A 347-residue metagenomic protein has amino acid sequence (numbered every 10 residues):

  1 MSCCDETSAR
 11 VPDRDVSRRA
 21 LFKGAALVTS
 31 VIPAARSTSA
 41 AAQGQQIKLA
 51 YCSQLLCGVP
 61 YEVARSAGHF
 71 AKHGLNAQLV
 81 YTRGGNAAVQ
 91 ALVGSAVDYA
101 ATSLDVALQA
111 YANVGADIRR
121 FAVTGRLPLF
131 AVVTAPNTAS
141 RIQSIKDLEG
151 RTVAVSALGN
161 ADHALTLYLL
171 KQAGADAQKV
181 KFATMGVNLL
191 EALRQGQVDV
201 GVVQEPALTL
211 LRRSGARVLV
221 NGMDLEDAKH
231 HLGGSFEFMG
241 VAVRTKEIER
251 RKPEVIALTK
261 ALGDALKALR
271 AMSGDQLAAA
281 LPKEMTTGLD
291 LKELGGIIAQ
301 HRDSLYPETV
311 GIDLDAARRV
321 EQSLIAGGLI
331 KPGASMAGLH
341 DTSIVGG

Functional and structural regions predicted by a protein language model:
M1-A20, T29: N-terminal secretory signal peptides
C3-C4, A41-M185, D199-E205, V220-G222: Short, glycine-/small- and polar/acidic-enriched structural segments that line small-molecule recognition paths
A35-S37: N-terminal signal peptide c-region/cleavage motif recognized by signal peptidases
V59, R126-V132, A216-R217, E237-V241 (+2 more regions): Small-molecule pocket liners
K72, D224-G234, D303-I312: Short, solvent-exposed loop/beta-turn-alpha elements that line the ligand-binding surface or hinge of extracytoplasmic
N188-P282: Pocket-lining segment of extracytoplasmic ligand-binding domains
I248-L329: Secondary-structure end/capping motifs
R318-G347: Conserved C-terminal helix/tail region of periplasmic/extracytoplasmic solute-binding proteins
